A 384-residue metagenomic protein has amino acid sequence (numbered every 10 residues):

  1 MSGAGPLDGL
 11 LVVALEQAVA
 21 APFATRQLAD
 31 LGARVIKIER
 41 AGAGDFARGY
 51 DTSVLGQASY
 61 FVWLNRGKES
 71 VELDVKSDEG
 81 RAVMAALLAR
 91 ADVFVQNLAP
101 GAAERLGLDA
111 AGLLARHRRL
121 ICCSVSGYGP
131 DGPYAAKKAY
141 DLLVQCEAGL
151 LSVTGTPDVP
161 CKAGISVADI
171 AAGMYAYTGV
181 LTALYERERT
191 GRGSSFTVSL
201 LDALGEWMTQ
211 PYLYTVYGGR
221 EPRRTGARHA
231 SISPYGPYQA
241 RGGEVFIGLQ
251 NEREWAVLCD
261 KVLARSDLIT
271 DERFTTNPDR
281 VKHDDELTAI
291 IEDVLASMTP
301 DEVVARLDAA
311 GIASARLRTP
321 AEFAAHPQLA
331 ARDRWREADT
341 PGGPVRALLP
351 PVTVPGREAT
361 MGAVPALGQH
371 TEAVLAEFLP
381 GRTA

Functional and structural regions predicted by a protein language model:
M1-G179, A183-R189, D301, A338 (+2 more regions): N-terminal helix-loop segment corresponding to the beta1-alpha1 unit of nucleotide/adenylate-binding folds
M1-L11, R223, Q239-A240, A321-A384: Terminal low-complexity tails and localization/encapsulation signals of metabolic enzymes
V35, D308-E322, G381-A384: Short, well-structured beta-strand/strand-turn elements
G42, Y128-G129, L200-G205, G242-E244 (+2 more regions): Glycine-rich beta-alpha junction loops
F61, T225-A230, Y235-G236, I247 (+3 more regions): Short Gly/Pro-enriched turn/cap motifs at secondary-structure boundaries
P130, P157-I165, E188-L204, R223-A230 (+1 more regions): Conserved Rossmann-fold dehydrogenase catalytic segment
G173-G193, E206-Y217, D260-A264, I269: Oxidoreductase and adenylate-handling cofactor-binding alpha/beta cores
S233-A310, S314: Aromatic-enriched alpha-helical interface/lid elements that frame and gate functional surfaces
